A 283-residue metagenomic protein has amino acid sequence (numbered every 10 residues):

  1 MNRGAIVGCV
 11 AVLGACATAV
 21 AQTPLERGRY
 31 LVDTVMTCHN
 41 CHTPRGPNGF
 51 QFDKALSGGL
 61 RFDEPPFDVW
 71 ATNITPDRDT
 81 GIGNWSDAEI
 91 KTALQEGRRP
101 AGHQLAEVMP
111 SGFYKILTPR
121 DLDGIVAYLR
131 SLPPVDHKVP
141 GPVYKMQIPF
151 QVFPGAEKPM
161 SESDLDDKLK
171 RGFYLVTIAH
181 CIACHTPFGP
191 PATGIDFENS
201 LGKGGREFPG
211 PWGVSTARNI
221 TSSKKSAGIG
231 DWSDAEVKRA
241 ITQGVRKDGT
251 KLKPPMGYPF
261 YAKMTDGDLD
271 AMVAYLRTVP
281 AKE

Functional and structural regions predicted by a protein language model:
V7-A15: Bacterial N-terminal signal peptides
C16-D33, P149-T177, P191-T193, S226: Electrostatic cytochrome c docking/interface patches
Q22-H39, P119, L169-I182, D196-F197 (+4 more regions): Sequence context surrounding c-type heme c attachment/ligation sites in exported
G28, V35-R45, I90, I125 (+5 more regions): The canonical Cys-X-X-Cys-His
M36, S57-E89, G112-L122, N199-A240 (+1 more regions): Electron-transfer interface patches adjacent to heme c in soluble/periplasmic c-type cytochromes and di-/multiheme
C41-P47, Q95, P110, R130-S131 (+3 more regions): Detector for the c-type heme attachment site
G83, P100-Q104, S226-D231, G244-K253: Substrate-binding/catalytic groove segments of enzymes that remodel or degrade extracellular structural polymers
H137-I148: Extended, well-folded interaction surfaces typified by the phenylalanyl-tRNA synthetase beta subunit core
